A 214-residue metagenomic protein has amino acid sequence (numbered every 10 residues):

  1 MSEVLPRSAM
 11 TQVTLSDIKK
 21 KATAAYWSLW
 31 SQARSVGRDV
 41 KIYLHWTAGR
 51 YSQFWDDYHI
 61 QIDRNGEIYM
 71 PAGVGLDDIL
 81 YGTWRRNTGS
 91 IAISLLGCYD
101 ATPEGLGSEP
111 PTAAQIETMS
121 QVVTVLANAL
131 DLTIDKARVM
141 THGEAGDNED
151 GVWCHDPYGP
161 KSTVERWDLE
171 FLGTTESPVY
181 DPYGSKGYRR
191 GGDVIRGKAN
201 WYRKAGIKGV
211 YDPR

Functional and structural regions predicted by a protein language model:
M1-V36, D100-R214: Basic/polar, cationic surfaces and motifs that engage anionic cell-wall and phosphate/carboxylate ligands
S2-I79: Short, conserved "active-site rim" segments that organize catalytic pockets and cofactor/ligand binding
G37-D39, W55, R86-S90, I134: Short, solvent-exposed loop/turn segments at the edges of secondary structure
K41, S90-A92, R138-M140: Structural preference for beta-strand elements that scaffold enzyme active sites
Q61-D63, E67-A113: Peptidoglycan-targeting cell-wall enzymes and recognition modules
